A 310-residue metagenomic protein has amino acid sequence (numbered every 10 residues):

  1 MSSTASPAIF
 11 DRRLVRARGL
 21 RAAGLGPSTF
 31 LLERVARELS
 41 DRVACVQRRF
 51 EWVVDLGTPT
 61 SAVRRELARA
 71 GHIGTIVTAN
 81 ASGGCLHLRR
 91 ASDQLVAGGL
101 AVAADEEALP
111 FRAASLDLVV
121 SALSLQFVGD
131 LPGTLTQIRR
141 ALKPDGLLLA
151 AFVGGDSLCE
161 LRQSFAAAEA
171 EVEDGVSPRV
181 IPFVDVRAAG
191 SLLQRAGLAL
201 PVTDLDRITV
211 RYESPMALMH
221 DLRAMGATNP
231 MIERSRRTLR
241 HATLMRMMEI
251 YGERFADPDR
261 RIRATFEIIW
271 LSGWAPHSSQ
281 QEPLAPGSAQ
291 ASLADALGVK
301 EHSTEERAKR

Functional and structural regions predicted by a protein language model:
M1-E51: Class I SAM-dependent methyltransferase Rossmann-like catalytic core, especially the SAM/SAH-binding loop
D41-L118, P132-G133: Class I SAM-dependent methyltransferase SAM/SAH-binding core
R48, G129, K143: Short conserved AdoMet
S82-G84, L125, F152-L158: Short glycine-enriched loops at secondary-structure junctions
D117-P132, T136, F152: A short SAM/SAH-binding and catalytic strip from SAM-dependent methyltransferases
P132-L147: A short glycine-rich, Lys/Arg-flanked "PGG" loop and its adjoining helix->strand segment in the class I
L149-A217, M225-T238: Conserved catalytic/acceptor-binding region of the Class I
A196, E213-R310: C-terminal lobe and adjacent flexible extensions of AdoMet/dcAdoMet transferase-like proteins
